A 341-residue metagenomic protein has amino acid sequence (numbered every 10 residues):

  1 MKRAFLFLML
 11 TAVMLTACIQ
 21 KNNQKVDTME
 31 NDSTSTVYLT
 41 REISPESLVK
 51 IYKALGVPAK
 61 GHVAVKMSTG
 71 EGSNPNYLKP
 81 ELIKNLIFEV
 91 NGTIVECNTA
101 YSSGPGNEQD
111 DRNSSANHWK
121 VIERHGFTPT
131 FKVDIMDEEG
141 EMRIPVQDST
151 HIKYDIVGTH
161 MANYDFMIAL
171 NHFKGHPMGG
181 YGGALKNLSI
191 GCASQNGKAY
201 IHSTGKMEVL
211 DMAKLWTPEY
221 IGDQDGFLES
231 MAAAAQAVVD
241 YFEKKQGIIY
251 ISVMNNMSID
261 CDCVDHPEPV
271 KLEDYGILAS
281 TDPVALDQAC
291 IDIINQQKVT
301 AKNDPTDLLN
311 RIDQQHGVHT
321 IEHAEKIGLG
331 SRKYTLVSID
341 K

Functional and structural regions predicted by a protein language model:
M1-A4, Q20, C290: Positively charged n-region of N-terminal signal peptides that target proteins for export
A4-V13: Sec-dependent N-terminal signal peptides
L15-A17: C-terminal motif of bacterial Sec signal peptides marking the signal peptidase cleavage site
I19-K25: Bacterial lipoprotein signal-peptidase II cleavage site
E30-K84, E89, T93-K341: Extended, low-polarity segments enriched in aliphatic/aromatic residues
